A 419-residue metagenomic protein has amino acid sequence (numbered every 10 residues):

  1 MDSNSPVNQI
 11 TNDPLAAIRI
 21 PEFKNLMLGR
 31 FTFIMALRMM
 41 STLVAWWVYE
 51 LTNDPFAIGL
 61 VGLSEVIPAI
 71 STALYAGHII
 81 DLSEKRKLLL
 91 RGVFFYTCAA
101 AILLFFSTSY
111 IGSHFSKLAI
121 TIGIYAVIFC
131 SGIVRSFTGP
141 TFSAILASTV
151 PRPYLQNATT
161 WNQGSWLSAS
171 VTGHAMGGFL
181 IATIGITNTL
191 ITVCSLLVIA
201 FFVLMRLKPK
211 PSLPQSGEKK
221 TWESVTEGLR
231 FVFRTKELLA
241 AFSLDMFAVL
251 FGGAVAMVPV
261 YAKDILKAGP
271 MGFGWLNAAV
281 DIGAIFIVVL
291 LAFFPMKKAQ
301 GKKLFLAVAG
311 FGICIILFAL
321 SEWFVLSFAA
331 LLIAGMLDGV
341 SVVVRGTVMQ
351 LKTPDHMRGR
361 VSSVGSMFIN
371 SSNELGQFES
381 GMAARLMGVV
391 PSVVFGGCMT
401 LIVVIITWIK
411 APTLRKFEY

Functional and structural regions predicted by a protein language model:
D2-T11, M205-R230, Y419: Flexible cytoplasmic inter-helical loops of multi-pass small-molecule transporters
N8-P68, R230-V280: Helix-loop boundary and gating motifs at the non-cytosolic
F23, K85, F142-S143, Y154-Q156 (+3 more regions): Cytoplasm-facing, short amphipathic helices at loop-to-helix transitions on the intracellular side of 12-TM secondary
F31, L63, I67, F94 (+10 more regions): Transmembrane alpha-helical cores of Major Facilitator Superfamily
V61, S71-Y75, L82, R86-L88 (+7 more regions): C-terminal transmembrane bundle of multi-pass solute transporters/carriers
A99, L118-I128, G132, N157-P214 (+6 more regions): Hydrophobic alpha-helical transmembrane segments
F105-A126, A319-L331: Helix-loop junctions at membrane interfaces in 12-TM secondary transporters
